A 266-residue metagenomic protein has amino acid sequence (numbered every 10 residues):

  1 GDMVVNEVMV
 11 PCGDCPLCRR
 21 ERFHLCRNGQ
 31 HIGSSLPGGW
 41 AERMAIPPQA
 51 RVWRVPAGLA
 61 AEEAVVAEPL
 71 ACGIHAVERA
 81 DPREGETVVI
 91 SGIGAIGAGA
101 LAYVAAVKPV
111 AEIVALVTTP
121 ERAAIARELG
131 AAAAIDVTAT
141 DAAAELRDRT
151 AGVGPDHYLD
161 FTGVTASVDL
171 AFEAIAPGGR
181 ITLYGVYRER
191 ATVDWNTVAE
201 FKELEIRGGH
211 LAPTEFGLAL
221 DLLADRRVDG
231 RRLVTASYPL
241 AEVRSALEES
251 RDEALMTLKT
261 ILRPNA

Functional and structural regions predicted by a protein language model:
G1, A57-T140, A144: Mid-domain Rossmann-like dinucleotide-binding core that forms the NAD(H)/NADP(H) cofactor-binding site
G1-V8, R54: A short, hydrophobic beta-strand micro-motif
V4-V5, V89, T182: Hydrophobic beta-strand signal
C12, A41, V52, L70-G73 (+5 more regions): A general structural signal for well-ordered alpha-helical segments in protein cores
C12-S91: NAD(P)H dinucleotide-binding glycine-rich loop of Rossmann-like/cofactor-binding domains, especially the beta1-alpha1
A80-R83, A105-V107, A111, A124-E205: Glycine-rich cofactor phosphate-binding loops and adjacent beta1-alpha1 units of small-molecule cofactor enzyme domains
V117, G185, H210: Conserved acidic E/D residue at the C-terminus of a beta-strand in Rossmann-like folds
D169-E173, P213-A266: C-terminal hydrophobic helical "lid"/dimerization subdomain of Rossmann-like NAD(P)H-dependent oxidoreductases
